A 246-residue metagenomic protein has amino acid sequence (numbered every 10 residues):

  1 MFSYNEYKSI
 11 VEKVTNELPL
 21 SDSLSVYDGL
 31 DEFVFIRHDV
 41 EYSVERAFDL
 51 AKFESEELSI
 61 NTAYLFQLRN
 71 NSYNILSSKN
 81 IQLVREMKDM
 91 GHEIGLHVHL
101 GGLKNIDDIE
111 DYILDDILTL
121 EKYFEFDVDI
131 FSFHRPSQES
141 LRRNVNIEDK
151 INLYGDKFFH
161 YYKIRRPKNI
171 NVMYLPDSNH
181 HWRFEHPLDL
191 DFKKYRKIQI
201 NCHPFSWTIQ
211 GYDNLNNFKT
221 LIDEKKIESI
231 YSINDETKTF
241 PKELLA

Functional and structural regions predicted by a protein language model:
M1-K79, R85, D89-G91, G101-A246: Terminal accessory/targeting
E93, H97: Beta-strand-loop-alpha-helix segment that lines the small-molecule cofactor/substrate pocket of alpha/beta enzymes
